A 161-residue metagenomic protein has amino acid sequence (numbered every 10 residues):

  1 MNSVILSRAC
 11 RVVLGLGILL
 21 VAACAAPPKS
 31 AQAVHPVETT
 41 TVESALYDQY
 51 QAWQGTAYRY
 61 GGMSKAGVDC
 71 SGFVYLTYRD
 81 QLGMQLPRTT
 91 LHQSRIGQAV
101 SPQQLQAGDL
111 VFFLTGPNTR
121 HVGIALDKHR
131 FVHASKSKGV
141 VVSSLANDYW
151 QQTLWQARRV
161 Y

Functional and structural regions predicted by a protein language model:
M1-C24: Sec-dependent bacterial lipoprotein signal peptides
I18-V42: Bacterial Sec signal peptide processing site at the extreme N-terminus
P36, Q85-N147: ...with weaker cross-activation on analogous glycine-rich loops/strands in unrelated enzymes
V42, L46-Q49, D69-C70, V74: Stable alpha-helical elements in mature extracytoplasmic
Y47-Q51, A57-Y58: Recognition helices and adjacent regulatory flanks at domain boundaries
T56-A107: Catalytic cysteine-centered active-site loop
W150-Y161: Glycine- and charge-enriched low-complexity intrinsically disordered segments
